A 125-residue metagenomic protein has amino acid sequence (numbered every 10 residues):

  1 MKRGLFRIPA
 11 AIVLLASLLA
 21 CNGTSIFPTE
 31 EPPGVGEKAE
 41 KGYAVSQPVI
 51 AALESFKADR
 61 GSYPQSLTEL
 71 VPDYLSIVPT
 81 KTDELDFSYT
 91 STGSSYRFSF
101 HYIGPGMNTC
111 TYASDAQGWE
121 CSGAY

Functional and structural regions predicted by a protein language model:
M1-P9: Bacterial N-terminal signal peptides that target proteins for export
R7, P28, S88-T90: Compositionally biased, low-structure terminal segments
A11-L15, I50: Helix-centric, low-specificity signal for extended rod-like, repetitive segments
S17-A20: C-terminal motif of bacterial Sec signal peptides marking the signal peptidase cleavage site
G23-L75: Conserved hydrophobic/amphipathic alpha-helical signal-anchor segments
E54-M107, S122-Y125: Extracellular/periplasmic head regions of type IV pilus-like filament subunits
T111-Y125: Short, low-complexity, Pro/Ser/Thr/Gly-rich segments in the mature regions of secreted, periplasmic
